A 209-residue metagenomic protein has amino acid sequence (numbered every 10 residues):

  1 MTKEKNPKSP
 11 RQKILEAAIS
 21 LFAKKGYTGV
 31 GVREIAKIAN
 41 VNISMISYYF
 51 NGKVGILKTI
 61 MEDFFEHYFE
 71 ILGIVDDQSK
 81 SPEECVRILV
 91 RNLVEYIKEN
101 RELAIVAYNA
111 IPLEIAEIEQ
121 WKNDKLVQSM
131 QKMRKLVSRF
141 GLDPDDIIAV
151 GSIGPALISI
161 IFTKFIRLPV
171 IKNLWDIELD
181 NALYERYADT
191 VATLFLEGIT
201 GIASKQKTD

Functional and structural regions predicted by a protein language model:
M1-S9, E16, S20, A203-D209: N-terminal intrinsically disordered/low-complexity leader segments
T2, K13, L21-G55, T59: Helix-turn-helix
T2, K58-I88, M133-L136, G141: Amphipathic alpha-helical linker/stalk segments
K8-E16, T28, Y49-G73, N123: An amphipathic alpha-helix adjacent to DNA-recognition modules
E66-G73, I115-L142, E185-D189, T193: Amphipathic alpha-helical packing segments from all-alpha helical-bundle domains
S79, V127-G154, L174, I199-K207: Hydrophobic alpha-helical bundle segments that form small-molecule/ligand-binding pockets
E95-K132, I177-E185: Short secondary-structure transition hinges
D146-V170, R186-E197: Hydrophobic alpha-helical segments that form the core of small-molecule binding pockets and/or dimer interfaces
